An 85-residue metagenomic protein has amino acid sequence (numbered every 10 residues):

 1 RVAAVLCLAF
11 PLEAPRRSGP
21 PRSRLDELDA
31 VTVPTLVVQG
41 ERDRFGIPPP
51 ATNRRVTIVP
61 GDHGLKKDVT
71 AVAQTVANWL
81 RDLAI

Functional and structural regions predicted by a protein language model:
R1-V33: Primarily recognizes the serine-hydrolase "nucleophile elbow" in alpha/beta-hydrolase and SGNH/GDSL folds
S18-R22, P48-P49, V69-T70: Conserved strand-to-helix beginnings and helix N-cap segments that scaffold or border functional pockets
A30-T32, V37-Q39, I58: Short beta-strand/loop motif that positions the catalytic acidic residue of the alpha/beta-hydrolase fold
Q39-G40, R44-P50, K66: Conserved alpha/beta-hydrolase "acid-adjacent" motif
A51-V59: Active-site regions of enzymes building and remodeling cell-envelope glycoconjugates
G61-T75: Catalytic histidine-centered segment of alpha/beta-hydrolase-like enzymes
T75-L83: C-terminal alpha-helix
